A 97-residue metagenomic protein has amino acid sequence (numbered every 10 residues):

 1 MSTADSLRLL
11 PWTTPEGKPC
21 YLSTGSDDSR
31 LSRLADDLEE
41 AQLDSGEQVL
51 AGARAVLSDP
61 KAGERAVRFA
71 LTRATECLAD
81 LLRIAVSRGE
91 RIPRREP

Functional and structural regions predicted by a protein language model:
M1-P97: Hydrophobic alpha-helical segments that drive targeting, anchoring, or assembly
